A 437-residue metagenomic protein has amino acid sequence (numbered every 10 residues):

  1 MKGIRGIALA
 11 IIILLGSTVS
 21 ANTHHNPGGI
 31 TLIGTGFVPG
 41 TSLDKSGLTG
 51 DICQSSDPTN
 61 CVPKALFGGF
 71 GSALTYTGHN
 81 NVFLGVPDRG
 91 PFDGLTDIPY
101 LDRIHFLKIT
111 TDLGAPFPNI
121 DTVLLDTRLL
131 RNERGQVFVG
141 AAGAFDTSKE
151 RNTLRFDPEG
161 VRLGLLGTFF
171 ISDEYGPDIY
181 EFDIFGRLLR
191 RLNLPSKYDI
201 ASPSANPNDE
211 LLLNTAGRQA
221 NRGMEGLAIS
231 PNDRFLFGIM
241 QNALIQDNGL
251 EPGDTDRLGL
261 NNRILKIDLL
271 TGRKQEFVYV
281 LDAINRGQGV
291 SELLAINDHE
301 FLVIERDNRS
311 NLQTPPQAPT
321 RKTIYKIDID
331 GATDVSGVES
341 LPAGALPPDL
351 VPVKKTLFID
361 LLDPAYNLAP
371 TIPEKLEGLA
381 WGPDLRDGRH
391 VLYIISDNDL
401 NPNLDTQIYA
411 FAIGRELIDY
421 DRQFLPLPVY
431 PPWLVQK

Functional and structural regions predicted by a protein language model:
M1-A8: Bacterial N-terminal signal peptides that target proteins for export
A8-S17: Bacterial N-terminal signal peptides
A21-K437: Sequence/structural signature of beta-propeller domains
